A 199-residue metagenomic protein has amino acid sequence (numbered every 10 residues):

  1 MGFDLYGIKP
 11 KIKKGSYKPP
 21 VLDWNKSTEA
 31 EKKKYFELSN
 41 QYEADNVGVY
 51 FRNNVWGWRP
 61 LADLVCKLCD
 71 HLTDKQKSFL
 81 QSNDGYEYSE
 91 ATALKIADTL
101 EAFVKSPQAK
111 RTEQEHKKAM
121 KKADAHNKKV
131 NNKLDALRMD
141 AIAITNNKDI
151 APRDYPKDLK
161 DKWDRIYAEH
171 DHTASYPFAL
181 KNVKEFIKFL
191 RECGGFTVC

Functional and structural regions predicted by a protein language model:
M1-C199: Acidic (Asp/Glu-rich) sequence patches and key acidic residues that form negatively charged surfaces used
